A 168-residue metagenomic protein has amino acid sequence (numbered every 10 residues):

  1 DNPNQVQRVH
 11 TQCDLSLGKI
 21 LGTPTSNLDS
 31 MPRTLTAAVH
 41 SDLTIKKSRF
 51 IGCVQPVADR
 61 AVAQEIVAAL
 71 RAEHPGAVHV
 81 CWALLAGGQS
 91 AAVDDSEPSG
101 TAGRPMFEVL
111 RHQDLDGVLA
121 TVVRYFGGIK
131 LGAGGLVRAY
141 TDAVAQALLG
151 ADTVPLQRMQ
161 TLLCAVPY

Functional and structural regions predicted by a protein language model:
D1-N4, L15: Compositionally biased, low-complexity intrinsically disordered regions
V9-L17, L21-S26: Cationic, amphipathic, low-complexity segments that mediate targeting or membrane/lipid association
N27-T101: C-terminal regulatory domains involved in ligand/effector binding and gene-expression control
V39-D42, F107-L110, G150-D152: Short beta-strand/turn micro-motifs at beta-sheet edges
S48, G76-A77, D114-D116, L156-R158: Short flexible coil/turn linkers enriched for glycine and charged/polar residues that connect secondary-structure
G52-C53, V80-W82, G117-T121, T161-L163: Structural motif
G100-A133: Ordered, amphipathic secondary-structure segments that act as subunit-interaction surfaces in large macromolecular
L119-V123, I129-Y168: Glycine- and Gly-Pro-enriched alpha-helical subdomains that act as flexible, kink-prone "lid/hinge" or packing modules
